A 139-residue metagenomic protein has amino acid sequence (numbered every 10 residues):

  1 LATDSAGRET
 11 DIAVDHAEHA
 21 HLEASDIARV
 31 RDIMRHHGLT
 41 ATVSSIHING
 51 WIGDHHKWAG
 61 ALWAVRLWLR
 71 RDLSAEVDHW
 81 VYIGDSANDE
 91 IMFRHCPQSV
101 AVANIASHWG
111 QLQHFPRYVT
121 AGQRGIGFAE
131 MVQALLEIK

Functional and structural regions predicted by a protein language model:
L1-V81, S86-H95: Conserved acidic, metal-coordinating active-site core of Asp-based, Mg2+-dependent phosphoryl-transfer enzymes
R71, S99-K139: Asp-based, Mg2+/Mn2+-dependent phosphohydrolase catalytic module
